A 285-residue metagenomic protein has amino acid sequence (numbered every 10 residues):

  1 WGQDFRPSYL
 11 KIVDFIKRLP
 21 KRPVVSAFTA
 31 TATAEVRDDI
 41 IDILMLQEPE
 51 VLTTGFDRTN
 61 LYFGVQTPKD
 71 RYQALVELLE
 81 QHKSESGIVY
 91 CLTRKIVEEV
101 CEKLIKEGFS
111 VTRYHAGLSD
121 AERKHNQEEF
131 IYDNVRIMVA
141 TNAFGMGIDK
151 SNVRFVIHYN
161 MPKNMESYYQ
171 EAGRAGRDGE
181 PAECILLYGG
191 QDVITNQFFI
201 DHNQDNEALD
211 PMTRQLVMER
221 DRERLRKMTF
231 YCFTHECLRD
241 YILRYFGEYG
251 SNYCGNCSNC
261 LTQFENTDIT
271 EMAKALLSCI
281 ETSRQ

Functional and structural regions predicted by a protein language model:
W1-M212, R220-E223, G247-N252, N259: Helicase motor core with emphasis on the C-terminal RecA-like subdomain
D205-Q285: C-terminal accessory/connector segments of nucleic-acid motor ATPases
